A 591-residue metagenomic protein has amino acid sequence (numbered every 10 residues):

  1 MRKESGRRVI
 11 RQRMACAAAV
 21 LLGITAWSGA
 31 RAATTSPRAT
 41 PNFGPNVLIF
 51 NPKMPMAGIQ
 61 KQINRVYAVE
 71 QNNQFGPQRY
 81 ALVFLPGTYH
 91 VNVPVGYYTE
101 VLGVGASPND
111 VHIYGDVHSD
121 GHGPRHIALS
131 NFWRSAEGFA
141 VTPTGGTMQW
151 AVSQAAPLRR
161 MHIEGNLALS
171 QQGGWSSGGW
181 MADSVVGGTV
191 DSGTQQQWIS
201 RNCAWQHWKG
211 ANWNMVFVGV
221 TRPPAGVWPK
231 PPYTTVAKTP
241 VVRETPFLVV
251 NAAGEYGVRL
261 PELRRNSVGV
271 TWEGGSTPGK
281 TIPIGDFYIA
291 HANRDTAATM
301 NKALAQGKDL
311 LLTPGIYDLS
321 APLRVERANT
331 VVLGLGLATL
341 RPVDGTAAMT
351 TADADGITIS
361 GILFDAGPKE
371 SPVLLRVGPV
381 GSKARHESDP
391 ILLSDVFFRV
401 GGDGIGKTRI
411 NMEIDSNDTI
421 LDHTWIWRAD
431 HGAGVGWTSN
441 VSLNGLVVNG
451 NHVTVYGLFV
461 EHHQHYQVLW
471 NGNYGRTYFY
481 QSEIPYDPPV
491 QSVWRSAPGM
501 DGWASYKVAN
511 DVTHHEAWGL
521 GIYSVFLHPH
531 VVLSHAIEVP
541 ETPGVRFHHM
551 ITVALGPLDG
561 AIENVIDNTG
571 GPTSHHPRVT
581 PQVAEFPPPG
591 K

Functional and structural regions predicted by a protein language model:
K3-A17: Bacterial N-terminal signal peptides that target proteins for export
A17-A26: Bacterial N-terminal signal peptides
W27-R31: N-terminal twin-arginine translocation
A32-K591: Extracellular/periplasmic carbohydrate-active domains that bind, remodel, or depolymerize complex polysaccharides
